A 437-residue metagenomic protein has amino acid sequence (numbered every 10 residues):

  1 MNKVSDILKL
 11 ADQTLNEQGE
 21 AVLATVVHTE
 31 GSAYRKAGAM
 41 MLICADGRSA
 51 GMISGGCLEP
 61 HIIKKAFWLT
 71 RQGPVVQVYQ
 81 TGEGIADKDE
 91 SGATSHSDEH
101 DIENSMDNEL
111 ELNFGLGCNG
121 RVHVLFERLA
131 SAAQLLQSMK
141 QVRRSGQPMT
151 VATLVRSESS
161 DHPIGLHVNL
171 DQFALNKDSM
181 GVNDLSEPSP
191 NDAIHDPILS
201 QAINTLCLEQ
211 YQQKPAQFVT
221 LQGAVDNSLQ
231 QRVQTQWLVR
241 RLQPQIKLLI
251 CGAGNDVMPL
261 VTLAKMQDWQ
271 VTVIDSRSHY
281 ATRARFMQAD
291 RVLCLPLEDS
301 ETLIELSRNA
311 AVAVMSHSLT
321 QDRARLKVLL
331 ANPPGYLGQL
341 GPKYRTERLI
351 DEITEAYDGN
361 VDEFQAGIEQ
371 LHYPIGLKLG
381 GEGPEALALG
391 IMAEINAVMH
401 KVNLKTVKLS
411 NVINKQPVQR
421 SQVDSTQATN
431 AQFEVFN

Functional and structural regions predicted by a protein language model:
M1-S276, A284, A289-D290, I304-A311 (+2 more regions): Segments forming oxygen-rich coordination pockets for charged ligands
E59-P60, H279-T282, K343-R348: Short gly/pro/ser/thr-enriched loop/turn and capping motifs at secondary-structure boundaries
I85, S278, L319-T320, Y344 (+1 more regions): Conserved nucleotide-binding/hydrolysis micro-motifs of P-loop NTPases
T272, L293, H372: General small-molecule cofactor/ligand-binding pocket signal
I274, A311, S316-D322, K327-E352: ADP-ribose/adenylate-binding Rossmann-like module
D290-P296: Conserved SAM-binding strand-loop segment of SAM-dependent methyltransferases
E298-L303: Short loop/turn elements that flank and shape the SAM/SAH-binding pocket of Class I
S316, L340-N437: Adenosine-phosphate binding glycine-rich loop
